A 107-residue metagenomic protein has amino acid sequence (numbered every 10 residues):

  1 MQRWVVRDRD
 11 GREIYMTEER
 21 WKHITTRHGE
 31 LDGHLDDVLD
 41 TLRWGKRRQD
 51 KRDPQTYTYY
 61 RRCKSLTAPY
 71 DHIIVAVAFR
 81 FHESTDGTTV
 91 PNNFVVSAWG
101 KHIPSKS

Functional and structural regions predicted by a protein language model:
M1-S107: Ribonuclease/tRNase effector modules and their secretory precursors
